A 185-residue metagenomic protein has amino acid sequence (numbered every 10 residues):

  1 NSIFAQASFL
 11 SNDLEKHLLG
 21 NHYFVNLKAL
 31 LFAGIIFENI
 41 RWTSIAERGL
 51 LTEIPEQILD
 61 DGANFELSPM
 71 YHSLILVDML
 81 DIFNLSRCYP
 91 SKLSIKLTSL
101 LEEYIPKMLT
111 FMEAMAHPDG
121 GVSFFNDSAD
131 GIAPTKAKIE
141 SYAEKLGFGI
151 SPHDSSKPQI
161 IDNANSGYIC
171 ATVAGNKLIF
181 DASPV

Functional and structural regions predicted by a protein language model:
N1-I105: Aromatic-lined, polymer-binding surfaces characteristic of secreted/periplasmic polysaccharide-degrading enzymes
E66-V185: Carbohydrate-active enzyme catalytic cores, enriched for enzymes that act on polyanionic acidic polysaccharides
